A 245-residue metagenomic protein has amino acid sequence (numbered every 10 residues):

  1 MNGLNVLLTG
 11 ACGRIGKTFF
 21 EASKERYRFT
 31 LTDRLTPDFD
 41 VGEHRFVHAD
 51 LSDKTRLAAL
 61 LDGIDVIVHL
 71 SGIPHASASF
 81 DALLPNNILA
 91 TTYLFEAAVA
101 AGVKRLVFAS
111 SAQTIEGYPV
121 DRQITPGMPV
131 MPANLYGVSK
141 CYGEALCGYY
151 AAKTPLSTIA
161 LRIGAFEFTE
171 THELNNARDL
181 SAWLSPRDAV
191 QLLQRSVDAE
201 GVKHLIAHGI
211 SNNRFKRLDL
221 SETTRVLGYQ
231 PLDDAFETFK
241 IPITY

Functional and structural regions predicted by a protein language model:
L4-E25: N-terminal Rossmann NAD(P)H-binding glycine-rich loop of SDR-like oxidoreductase domains
D38, A49-N86: NAD(P)H-binding glycine-rich loop region in Rossmannoid oxidoreductase-like domains and their noncatalytic homologs
S52, A82-Y93, V138-C141, L184: Glycine-rich NAD(P)-binding loop of the Rossmann-fold in SDR/ketoreductase-type enzymes
A76, A112-R122, L135, F166-T169: Conserved catalytic-site region of short-chain dehydrogenase/reductase
P85, R122-T158: Catalytic helix-loop patch of NAD(P)-dependent Rossmann-fold dehydrogenases
Y93-M131: Conserved Rossmann-fold NAD(P)-dependent oxidoreductase catalytic core, especially the SDR/UDP-sugar
I163-T169, W183-L205, N212: Alpha-helical substrate-binding/gating segment
L205-A207, N212-Q230, Y245: Conserved C-terminal active-site "lid" loop/helix of NAD(P)H-dependent oxidoreductases that clamps the redox cofactor
